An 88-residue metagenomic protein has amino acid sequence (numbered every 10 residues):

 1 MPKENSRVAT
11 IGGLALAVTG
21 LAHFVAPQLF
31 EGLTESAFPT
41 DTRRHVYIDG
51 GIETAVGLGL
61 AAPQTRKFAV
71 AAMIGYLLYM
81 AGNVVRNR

Functional and structural regions predicted by a protein language model:
M1-R88: Short amphipathic, positively biased membrane-proximal segments that drive organelle/inner-membrane targeting
